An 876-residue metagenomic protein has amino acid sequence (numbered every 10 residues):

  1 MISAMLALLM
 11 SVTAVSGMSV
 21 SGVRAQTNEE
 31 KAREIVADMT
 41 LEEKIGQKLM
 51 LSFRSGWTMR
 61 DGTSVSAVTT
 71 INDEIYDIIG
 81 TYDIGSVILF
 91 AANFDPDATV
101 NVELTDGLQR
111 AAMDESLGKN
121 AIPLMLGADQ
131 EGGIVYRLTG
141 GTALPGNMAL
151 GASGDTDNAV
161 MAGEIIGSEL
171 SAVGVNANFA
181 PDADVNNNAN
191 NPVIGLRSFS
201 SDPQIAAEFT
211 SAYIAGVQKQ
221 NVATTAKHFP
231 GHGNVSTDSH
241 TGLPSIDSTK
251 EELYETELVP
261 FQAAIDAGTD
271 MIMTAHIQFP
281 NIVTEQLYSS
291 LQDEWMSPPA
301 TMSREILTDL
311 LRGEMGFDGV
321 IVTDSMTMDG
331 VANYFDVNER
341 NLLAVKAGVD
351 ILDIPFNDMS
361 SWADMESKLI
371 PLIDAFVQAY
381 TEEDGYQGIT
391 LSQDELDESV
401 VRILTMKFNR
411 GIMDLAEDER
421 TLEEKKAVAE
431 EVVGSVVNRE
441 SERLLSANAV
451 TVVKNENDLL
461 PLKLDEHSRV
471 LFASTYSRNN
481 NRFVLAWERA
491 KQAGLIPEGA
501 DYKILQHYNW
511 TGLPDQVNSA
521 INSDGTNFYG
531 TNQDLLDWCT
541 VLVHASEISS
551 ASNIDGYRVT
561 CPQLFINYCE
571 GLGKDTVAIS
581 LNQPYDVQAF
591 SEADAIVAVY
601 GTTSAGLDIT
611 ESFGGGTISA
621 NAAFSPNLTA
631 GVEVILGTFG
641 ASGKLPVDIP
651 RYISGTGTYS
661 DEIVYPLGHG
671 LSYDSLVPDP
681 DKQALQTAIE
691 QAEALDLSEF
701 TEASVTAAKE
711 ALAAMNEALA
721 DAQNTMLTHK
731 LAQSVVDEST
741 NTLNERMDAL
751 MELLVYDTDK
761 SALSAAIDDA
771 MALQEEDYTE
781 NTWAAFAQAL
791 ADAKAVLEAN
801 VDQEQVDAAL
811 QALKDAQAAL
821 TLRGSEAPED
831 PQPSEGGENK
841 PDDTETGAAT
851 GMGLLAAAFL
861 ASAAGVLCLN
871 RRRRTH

Functional and structural regions predicted by a protein language model:
I2, T846-A858: Short, hydrophobic alpha-helical membrane anchors of single-pass surface/secreted proteins
V12-T27, K840-G851: Sec-dependent signal peptide cleavage junction
A25-D77, D83, G313, Y334-Q691 (+6 more regions): Preference for extracellular/luminal or secreted protein segments
A37-T40, T63-S66, I71-E74, P96-N120 (+4 more regions): Second-shell residues forming the walls of enzyme active-site clefts
G46-F53, G85-L89, L124-Q130, A177-P181 (+5 more regions): Hydrophobic faces of well-ordered beta-strands that scaffold small-molecule active sites in alpha/beta enzyme cores
R54-S55, L126-V135, N176-N186, A226-H232 (+3 more regions): Short glycine-enriched loops at secondary-structure junctions
D73-F90, E164-N178: Catalytic domains of carbohydrate-active enzymes, especially glycoside hydrolases
L860-H876: C-terminal membrane-anchoring or membrane-association module
